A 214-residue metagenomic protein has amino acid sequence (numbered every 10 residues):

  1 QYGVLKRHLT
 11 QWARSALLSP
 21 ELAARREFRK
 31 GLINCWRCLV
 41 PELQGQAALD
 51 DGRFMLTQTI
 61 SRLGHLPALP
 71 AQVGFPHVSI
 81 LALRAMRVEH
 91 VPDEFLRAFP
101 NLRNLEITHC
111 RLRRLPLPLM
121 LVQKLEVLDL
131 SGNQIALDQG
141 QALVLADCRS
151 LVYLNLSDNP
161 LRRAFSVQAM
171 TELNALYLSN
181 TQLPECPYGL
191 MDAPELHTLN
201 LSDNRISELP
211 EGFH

Functional and structural regions predicted by a protein language model:
Q1-L32, L119-L121, L137-Q139, L145-D147 (+3 more regions): Compositionally biased, low-complexity segments of secreted and virulence-associated proteins that act as
R7-R113: LRR N-terminal entry segment and analogous cap-like coil->beta motifs
L56, S79-L83, L105-I107, L125-L130 (+3 more regions): Conserved hydrophobic beta-strand positions in leucine-rich repeat
S61, A85-M86, C110, N133-I135 (+3 more regions): Conserved "Asn-ladder"/turn position within leucine-rich repeats
L66-A71, V91-L96, L115-P118, D138-L143 (+3 more regions): The feature encodes a structural signal of leucine-rich repeats
G74-H77, R97-L102, M120-L125, L145-L151 (+3 more regions): Leucine-rich repeat
R87, N101, R111, K124-E126 (+7 more regions): Cysteine-rich, disulfide-stabilized extracellular repeat modules
P194-H214: Leucine-rich solenoid repeat scaffolds
